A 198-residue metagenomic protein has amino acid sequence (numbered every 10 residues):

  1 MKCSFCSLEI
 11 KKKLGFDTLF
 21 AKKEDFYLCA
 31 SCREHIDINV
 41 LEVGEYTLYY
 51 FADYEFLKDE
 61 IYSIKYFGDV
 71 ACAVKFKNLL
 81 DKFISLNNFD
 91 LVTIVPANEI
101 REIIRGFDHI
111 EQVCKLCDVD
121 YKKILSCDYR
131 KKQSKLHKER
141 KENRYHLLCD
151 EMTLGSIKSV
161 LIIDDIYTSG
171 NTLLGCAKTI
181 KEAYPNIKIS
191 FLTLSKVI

Functional and structural regions predicted by a protein language model:
M1-V43: N-terminal cysteine/histidine-rich coordination modules
D25-L91, N98-F107, L125-S156, S195-I198: Active-site-facing substrate-recognition patch
K75-L79, Q112, G175, T179: Alpha-helical elements of Rossmann-like donor-binding domains used by nucleotide-donor carbohydrate transfer enzymes
L91-T93, L161: Conserved beta-strand elements of the Class I
V95-P96, D164: Short His-Asn-centered micro-motif
E102-K122: Substrate-recognition/cap helix-loop segment adjacent to the acidic, metal-dependent catalytic center of Asp-based
C117-I124, H137-I198: Long C-terminal interaction/binding lobes of large macromolecular proteins
